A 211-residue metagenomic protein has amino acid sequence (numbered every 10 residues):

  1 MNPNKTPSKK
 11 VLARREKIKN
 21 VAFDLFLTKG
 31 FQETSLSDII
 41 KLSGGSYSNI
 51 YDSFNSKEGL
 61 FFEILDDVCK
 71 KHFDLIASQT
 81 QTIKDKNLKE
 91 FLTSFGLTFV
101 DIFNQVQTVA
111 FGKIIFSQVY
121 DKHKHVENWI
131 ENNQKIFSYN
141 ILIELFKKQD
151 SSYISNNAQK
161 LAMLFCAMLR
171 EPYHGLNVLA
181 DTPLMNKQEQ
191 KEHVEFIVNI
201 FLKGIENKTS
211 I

Functional and structural regions predicted by a protein language model:
M1-A13, T209-I211: N-terminal intrinsically disordered/low-complexity leader segments
T6, K17, V21, L25-G59 (+1 more regions): Helix-turn-helix
F62-V68, H72-I76: Alpha-helical DNA-contacting segments of helix-turn-helix folds
E63, A77-V109, S155-F165, K191: Hydrophobic alpha-helical connector segments
E90, A110, H123-S151, K160 (+1 more regions): Amphipathic alpha-helical packing segments from all-alpha helical-bundle domains
F99, G112-F116, F165-L169, F201: Short alpha-helical scaffolding segments that buttress acidic/His motifs in well-ordered protein cores
F103-V126, N132, H174-D181: Amphipathic alpha-helical segments used for helix-helix packing
K147-I197, I211: Hydrophobic/aromatic-rich alpha-helical bundle segments in the mid-to-C-terminal region
